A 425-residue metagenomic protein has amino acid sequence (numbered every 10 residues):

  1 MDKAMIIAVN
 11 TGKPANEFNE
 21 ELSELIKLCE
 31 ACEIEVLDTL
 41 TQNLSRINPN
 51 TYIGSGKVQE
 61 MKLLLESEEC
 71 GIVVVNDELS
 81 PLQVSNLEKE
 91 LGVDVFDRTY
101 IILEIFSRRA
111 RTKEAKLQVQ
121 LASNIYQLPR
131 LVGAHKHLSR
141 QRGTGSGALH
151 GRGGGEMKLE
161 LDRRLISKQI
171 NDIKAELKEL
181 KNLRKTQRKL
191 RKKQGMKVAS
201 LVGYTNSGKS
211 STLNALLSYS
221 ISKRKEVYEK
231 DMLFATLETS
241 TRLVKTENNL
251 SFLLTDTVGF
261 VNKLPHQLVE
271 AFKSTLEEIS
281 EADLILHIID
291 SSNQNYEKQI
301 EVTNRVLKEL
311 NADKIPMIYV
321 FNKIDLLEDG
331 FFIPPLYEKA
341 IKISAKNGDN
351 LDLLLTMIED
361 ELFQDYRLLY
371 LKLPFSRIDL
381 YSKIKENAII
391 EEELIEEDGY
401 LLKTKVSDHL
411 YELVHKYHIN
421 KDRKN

Functional and structural regions predicted by a protein language model:
M1-E104, Y417-R423: N-terminal accessory targeting/assembly segments
I6-N10, T39-Q42, V74, H287-D290 (+3 more regions): Conserved beta-strand segments of the P-loop GTPase G domain that flank and frequently precede/overlap
N10-P14, L44-R46, E78-S80, I101-L103 (+6 more regions): Conserved nucleotide-binding/hydrolysis micro-motifs of P-loop NTPases
G12-E17, N48-T51, R109, K113 (+5 more regions): Flexible beta-alpha connector loops of hexameric P-loop NTPases
E21-L22, I26-E30, K62-L64, E78-G92 (+2 more regions): Conserved C-terminal guanine-recognition region of P-loop GTPase G domains, centered on the G4
V93-A148, D313-I318, K323-F375: Canonical P-loop GTPase G-domain recognition
R140-H266, S280: Conserved G1/Walker A P-loop phosphate-binding module
D365-N425: NTP-binding/hydrolysis catalytic cores, primarily Walker-type P-loop NTPases
